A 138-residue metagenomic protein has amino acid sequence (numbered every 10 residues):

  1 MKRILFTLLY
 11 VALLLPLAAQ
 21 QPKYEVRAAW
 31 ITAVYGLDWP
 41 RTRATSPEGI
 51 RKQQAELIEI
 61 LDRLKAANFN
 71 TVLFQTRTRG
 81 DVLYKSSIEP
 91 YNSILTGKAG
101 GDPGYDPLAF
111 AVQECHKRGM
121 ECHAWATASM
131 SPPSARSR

Functional and structural regions predicted by a protein language model:
M1-I4: Positively charged n-region of N-terminal signal peptides that target proteins for export
F6-P16: Bacterial N-terminal signal peptides
Y24, T32, G36-A55, V112-Q113 (+1 more regions): Active-site-adjacent "subsite" loops/lids of carbohydrate-active enzymes
R27-I31, V72-F74, C122-A124: Hydrophobic faces of well-ordered beta-strands that scaffold small-molecule active sites in alpha/beta enzyme cores
L37-R51, I88-Y105: The substrate-binding groove and active-site-proximal loops of carbohydrate-active enzymes, especially glycoside
K52-D81: Catalytic domains of carbohydrate-active enzymes, especially glycoside hydrolases
K65, A109-H123: Surface-exposed amphipathic alpha-helices with a cationic face
Y84-G97, M130-R138: Aromatic- and acidic-residue-enriched segments that line the glycan-binding/catalytic groove of carbohydrate-active
